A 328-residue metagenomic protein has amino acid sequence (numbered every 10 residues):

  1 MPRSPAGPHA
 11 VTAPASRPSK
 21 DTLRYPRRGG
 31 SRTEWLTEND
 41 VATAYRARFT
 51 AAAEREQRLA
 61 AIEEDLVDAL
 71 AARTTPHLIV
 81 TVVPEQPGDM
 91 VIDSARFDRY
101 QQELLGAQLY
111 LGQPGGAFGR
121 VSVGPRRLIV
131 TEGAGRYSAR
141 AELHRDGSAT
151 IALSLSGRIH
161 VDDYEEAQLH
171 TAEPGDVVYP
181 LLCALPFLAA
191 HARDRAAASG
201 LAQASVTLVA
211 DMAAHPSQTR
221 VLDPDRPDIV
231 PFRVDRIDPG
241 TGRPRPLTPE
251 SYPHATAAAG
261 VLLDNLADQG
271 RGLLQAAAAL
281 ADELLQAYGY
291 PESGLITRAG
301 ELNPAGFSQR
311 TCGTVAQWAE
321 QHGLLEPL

Functional and structural regions predicted by a protein language model:
M1-P18: Divalent-cation
P14-E34: Segments surrounding the PLD/"HKD" phosphodiesterase catalytic module and close analogs
G30-L328: Bergerat-fold GHKL/Histidine-kinase-like ATPase
